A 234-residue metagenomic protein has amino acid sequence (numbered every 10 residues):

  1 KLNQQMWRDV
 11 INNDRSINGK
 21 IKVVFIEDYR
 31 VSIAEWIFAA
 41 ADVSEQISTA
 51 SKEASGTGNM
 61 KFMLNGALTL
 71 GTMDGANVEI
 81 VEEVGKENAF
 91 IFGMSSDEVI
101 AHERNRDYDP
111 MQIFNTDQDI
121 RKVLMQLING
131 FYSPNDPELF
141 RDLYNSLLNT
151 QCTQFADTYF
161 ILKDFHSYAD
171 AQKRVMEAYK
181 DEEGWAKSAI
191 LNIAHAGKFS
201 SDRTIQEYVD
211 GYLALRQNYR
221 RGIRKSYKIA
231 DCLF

Functional and structural regions predicted by a protein language model:
K1-V31: Nucleotide-activated donor-binding/catalytic signature segment of Leloir-type glycosyltransferases, i.e., the conserved
V24-D28, S32, Q46-A54: Alpha-helix capping and helix-loop boundary segments enriched in small/acidic/polar residues
E35: Active-site phosphate/pyrophosphate- and oxyanion-stabilizing loops and adjacent acidic/basic residues in soluble
F38-A41, I47-A189, I193-K198, R203 (+1 more regions): Catalytic binding pocket for nucleotide-activated donors in carbohydrate/polymer assembly enzymes
